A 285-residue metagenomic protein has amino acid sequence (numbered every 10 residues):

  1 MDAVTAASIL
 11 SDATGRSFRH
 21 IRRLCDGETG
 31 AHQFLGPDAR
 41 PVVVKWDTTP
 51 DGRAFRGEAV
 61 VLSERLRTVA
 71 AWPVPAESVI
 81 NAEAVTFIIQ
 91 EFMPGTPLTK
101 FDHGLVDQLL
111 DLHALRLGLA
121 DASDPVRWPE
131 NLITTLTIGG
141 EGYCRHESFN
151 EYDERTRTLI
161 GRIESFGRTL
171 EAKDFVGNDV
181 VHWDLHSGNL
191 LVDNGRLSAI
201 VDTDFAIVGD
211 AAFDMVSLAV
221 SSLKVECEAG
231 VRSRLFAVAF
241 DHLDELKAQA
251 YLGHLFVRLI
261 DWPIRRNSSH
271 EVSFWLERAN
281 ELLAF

Functional and structural regions predicted by a protein language model:
M1-F18: Juxta-kinase regulatory segment immediately upstream of eukaryotic protein kinase catalytic domains
R22-W128: ATP-binding pocket architecture of kinase catalytic cores
A76-I80, F92, T96-T158, S165 (+3 more regions): A cross-family kinase active-site recognition segment
A84-F87, R196, V257: A generic structural signal for beta-strand entry/edge sites
Y152-I163, V231, L235, E271-E281: Extended, well-ordered alpha-helical scaffold segments
G177-V181, H186-S187, L191-R234: Active-site Asp-x-Gly
A212-L243, L252-E271, N280: Active-site activation/catalytic loop segments of kinase-like enzymes and analogous catalytic loops in related
